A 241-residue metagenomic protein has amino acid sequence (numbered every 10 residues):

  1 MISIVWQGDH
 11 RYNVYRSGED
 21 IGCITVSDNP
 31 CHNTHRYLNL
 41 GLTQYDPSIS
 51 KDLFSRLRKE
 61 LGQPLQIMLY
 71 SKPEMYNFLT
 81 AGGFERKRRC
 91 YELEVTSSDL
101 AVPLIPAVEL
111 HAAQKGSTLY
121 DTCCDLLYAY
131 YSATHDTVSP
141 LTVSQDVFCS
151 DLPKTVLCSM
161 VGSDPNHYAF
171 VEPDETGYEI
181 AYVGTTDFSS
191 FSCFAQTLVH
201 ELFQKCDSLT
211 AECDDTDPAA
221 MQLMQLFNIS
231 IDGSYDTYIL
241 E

Functional and structural regions predicted by a protein language model:
M1-R56, G162-S190: Conserved donor-binding loop and adjoining core beta-sheet/short helix segment in diverse acyl/aminoacyl transferases
M1-W6, T96-S117: Conserved N-terminal entry element of GNAT/NAT acetyltransferase domains
I2-I4, G8-D9, G83-R86, P153-V156 (+1 more regions): Short glycine-aromatic motifs
W6-Q7, R58-Q63, S150-P153, F203-K205: Flexible, charged surface loops at secondary-structure boundaries
H10-N13, R36, R89-E94, T155-L157 (+2 more regions): Short beta-strand micro-motifs in enzyme catalytic cores
Y45-V108, L198-H200, S208-E241: Acyl-donor-binding surface of acyltransferase catalytic domains
P106-Y178: Flexible, substrate/cofactor-facing loop regions flanked by secondary structure within enzyme catalytic domains
L152, L157, G162-E241: Compact recognition or signaling/catalytic modules
